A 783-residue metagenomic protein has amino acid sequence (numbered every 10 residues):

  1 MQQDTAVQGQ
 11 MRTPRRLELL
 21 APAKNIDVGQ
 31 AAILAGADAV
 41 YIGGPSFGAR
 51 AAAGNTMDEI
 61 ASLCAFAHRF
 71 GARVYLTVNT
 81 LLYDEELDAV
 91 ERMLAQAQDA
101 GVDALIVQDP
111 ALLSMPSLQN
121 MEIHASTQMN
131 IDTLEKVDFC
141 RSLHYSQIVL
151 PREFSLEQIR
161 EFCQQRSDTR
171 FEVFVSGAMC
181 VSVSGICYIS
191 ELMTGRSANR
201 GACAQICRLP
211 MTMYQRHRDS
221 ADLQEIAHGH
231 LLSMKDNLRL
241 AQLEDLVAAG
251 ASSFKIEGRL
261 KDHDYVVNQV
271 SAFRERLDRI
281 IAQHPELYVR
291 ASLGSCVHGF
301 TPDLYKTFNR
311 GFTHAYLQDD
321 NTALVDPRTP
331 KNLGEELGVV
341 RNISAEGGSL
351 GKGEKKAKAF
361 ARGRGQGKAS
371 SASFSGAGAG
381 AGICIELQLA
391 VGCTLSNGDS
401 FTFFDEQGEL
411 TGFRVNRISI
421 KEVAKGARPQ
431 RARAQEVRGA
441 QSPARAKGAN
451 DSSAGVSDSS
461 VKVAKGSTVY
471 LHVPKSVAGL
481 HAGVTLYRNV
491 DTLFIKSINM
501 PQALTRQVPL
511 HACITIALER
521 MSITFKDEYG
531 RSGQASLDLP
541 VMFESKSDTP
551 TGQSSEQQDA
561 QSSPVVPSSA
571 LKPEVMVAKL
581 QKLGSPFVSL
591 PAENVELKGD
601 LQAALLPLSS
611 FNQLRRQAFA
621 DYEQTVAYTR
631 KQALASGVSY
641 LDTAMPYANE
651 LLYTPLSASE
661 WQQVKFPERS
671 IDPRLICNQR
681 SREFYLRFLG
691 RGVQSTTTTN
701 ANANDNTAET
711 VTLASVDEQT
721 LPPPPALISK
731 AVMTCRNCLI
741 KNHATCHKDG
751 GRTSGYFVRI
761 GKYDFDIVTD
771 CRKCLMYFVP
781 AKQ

Functional and structural regions predicted by a protein language model:
Q2-A35, A39-A49, L63-C64, F70-Q98 (+5 more regions): Surface-exposed amphipathic alpha-helical tracts and adjacent flexible/coil segments at the periphery of soluble enzymes
A52-A61: Aromatic- and glycine-enriched glycan-recognition loops and surfaces that form the carbohydrate-binding subsites
A111-L112: Alpha-helix capping/helix-boundary segments
M115: Phosphate-binding/switch loop-helix module in NTP-utilizing enzymes
Q119: Short, conserved phosphate-binding/catalytic loop or strand-edge motifs used in phosphoryl-/nucleotidyl-transfer
M129-T133: Conserved phosphate-binding/catalytic loop of the ribokinase/pfkB sugar-kinase fold
